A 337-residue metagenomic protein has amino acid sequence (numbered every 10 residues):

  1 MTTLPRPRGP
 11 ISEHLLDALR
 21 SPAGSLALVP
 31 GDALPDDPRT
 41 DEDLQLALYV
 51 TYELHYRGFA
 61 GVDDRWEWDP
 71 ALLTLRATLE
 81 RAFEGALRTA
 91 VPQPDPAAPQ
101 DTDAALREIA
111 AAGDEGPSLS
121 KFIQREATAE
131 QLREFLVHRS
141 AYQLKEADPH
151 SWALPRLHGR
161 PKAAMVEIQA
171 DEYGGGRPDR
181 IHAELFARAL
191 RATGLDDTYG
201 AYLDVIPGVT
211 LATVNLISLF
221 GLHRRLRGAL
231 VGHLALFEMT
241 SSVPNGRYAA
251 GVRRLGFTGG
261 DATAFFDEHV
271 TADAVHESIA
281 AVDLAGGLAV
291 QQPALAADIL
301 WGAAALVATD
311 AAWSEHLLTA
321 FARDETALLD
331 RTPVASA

Functional and structural regions predicted by a protein language model:
T2-A337: Non-heme di-metal
